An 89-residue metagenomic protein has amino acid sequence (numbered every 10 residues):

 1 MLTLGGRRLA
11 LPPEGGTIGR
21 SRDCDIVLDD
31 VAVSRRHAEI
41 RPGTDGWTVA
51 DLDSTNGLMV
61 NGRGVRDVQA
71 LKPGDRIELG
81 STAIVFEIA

Functional and structural regions predicted by a protein language model:
M1-V31, R41-G43, E78-E87: Intrinsically disordered, low-complexity acidic Ser/Thr-rich regulatory segments
W47-L58: Short, basic/aromatic beta-hairpin or loop at an interaction surface
M59-A89: C-terminal boundary/linker segments immediately following FHA domains
